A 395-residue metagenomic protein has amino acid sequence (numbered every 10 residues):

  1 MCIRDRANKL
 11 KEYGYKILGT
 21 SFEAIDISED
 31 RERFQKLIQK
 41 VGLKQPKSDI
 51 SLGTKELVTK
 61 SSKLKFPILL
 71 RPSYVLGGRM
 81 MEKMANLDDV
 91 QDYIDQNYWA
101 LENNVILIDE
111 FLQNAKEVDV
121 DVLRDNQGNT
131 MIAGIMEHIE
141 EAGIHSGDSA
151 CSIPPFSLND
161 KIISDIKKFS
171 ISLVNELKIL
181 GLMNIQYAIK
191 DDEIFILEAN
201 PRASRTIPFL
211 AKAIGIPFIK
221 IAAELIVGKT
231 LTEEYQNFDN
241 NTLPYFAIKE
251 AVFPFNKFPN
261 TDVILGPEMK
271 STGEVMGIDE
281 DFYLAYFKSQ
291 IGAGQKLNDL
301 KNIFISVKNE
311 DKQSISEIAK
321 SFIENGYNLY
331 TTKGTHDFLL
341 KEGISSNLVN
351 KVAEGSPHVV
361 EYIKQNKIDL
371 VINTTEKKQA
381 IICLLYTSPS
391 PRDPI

Functional and structural regions predicted by a protein language model:
M1-I3, Y386-I395: Single conserved hydrophobic/aromatic residue that forms the stacking wall/gate of nucleotide- or nucleobase-binding
R4, K11, Y15-G19, K40-G42 (+3 more regions): ATP-dependent carboxylate activation and anion-phosphoryl transfer catalytic cores that bind Mg-ATP to form
Y15-M81, G343-L348, R392: A conserved helix-loop-beta module that forms one wall/lid of the active-site cleft in ATP-utilizing catalytic domains
D26-R31, M80, Y93-I94, I144 (+3 more regions): Short, charged, surface-exposed secondary-structure boundary motifs
L64, A293-N302, F322, Y362-I368: Glycine-rich phosphate/diphosphate-binding loops that line cofactor/substrate pockets in enzymes
K308-N309: Glycine- and Gly-Pro-enriched alpha-helical subdomains that act as flexible, kink-prone "lid/hinge" or packing modules
K320, K341-L384: Glycine-rich, anion-gripping cofactor-binding loops and their flanking helix/strand elements in enzyme active sites
Y327-G334: Short internal beta-strands
